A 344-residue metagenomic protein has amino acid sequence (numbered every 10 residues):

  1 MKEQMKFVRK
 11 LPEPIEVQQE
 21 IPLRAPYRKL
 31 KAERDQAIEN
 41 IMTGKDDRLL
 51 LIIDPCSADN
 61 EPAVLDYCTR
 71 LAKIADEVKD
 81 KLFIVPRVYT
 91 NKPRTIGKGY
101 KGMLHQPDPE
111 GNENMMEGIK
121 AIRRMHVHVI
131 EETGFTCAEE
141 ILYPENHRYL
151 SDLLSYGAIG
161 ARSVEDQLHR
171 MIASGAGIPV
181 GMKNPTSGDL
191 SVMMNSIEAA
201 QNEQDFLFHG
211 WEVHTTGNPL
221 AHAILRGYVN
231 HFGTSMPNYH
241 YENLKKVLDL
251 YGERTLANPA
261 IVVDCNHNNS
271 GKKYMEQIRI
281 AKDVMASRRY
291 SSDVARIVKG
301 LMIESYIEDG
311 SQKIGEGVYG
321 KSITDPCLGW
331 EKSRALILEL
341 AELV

Functional and structural regions predicted by a protein language model:
M1-M42: N- or domain-start disorder-to-order transition segments that initiate the globular core
K2, C68, K81-K246, H267-K272 (+4 more regions): Active-site-facing alpha/beta catalytic cores
E39-D47, E253-N258: Glycine-rich phosphate/diphosphate-binding loops that line cofactor/substrate pockets in enzymes
L50-A63, D325: Conserved phosphate/anionic-ligand binding catalytic regions in large, soluble enzymes, centered on
D54, V263, G329: Conserved, mostly hydrophobic/aromatic
C56-D59, N258, N266-K272: Short acidic, Gly/Ser-rich segments with clustered Asp/Glu that frequently serve as metal-coordination loops in enzyme
Y306-V344: Internal helix-turn-beta structural module
